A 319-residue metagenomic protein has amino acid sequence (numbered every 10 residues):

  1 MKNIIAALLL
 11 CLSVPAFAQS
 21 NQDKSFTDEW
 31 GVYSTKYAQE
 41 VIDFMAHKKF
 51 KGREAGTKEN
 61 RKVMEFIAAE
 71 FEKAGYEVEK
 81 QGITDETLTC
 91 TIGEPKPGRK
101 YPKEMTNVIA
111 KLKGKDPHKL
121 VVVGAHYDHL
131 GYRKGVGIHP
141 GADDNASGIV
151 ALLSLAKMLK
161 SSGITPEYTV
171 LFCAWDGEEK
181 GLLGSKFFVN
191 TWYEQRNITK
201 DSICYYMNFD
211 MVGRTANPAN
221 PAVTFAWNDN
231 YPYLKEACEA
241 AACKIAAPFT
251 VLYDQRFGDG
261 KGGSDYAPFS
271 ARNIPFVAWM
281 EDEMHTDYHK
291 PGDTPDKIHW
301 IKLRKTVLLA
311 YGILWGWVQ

Functional and structural regions predicted by a protein language model:
M1-Q22: Bacterial Sec-dependent N-terminal signal peptides
K24-V32, K48-K58, G93-R99, G135-N145 (+4 more regions): Second-shell loop/turn segments in exported
S25, Y33, Y37-F44, K58-K73 (+9 more regions): Extracytoplasmic/secreted proteins, especially bacterial periplasmic and envelope-associated proteins
D43, R53-L112: A non-catalytic alpha/beta surface segment that caps or lines the substrate-entry region of metallo-dependent hydrolase
K49-G52, F71, E77-V78, E94-P95 (+6 more regions): Solvent-exposed loop/turn segments at secondary-structure junctions within structured extracellular/periplasmic domains
A110, V123-G124, D128-G181, A310: Alpha-helical metal-binding/catalytic segments enriched in His/Glu/Asp
W175-A278: Metal-dependent peptidase/peptidase-like ectodomains
T286-Q319: His/Asp/Glu-rich mid-to-C-terminal helical/loop segments that flank catalytic regions of hydrolases
